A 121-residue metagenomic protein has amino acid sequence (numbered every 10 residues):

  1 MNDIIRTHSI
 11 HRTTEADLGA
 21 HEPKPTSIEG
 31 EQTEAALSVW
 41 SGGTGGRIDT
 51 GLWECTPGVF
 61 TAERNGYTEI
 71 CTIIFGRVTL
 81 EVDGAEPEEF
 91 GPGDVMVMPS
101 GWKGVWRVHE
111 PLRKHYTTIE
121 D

Functional and structural regions predicted by a protein language model:
M1-R47: A short, N-terminal "cap"/entry segment at the start of jelly-roll beta-barrel domains of the cupin/DSBH fold
V39, R47-N65, P99-S100: Conserved short histidine dyad/triad with adjacent acidic residue
C55, R64-L80: Short, conserved beta-strand element in jelly-roll/cupin
A62, L80, K114-Y116: Short hydrophobic/aromatic-rich beta-strand segments that constitute the beta-sheet cores of beta-sandwich/beta-barrel
R77, K103, L112-R113: Structural motif
G84-S100: Short acidic-glycine-tyrosine-enriched beta hairpin
V105-R107: Short, exposed beta-strand-loop hairpins at the edges of beta-sheets in extracellular/periplasmic proteins
E110-D121: A short hydrophobic beta-strand segment most commonly corresponding to one strand of the jelly-roll/cupin
